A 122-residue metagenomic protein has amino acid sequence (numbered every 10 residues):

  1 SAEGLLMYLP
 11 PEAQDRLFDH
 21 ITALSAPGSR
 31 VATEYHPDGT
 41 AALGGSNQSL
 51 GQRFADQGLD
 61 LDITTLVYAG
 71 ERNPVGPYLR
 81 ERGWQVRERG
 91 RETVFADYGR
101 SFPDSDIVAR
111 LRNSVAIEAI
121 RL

Functional and structural regions predicted by a protein language model:
S1-L122: Alpha-helical subdomain
